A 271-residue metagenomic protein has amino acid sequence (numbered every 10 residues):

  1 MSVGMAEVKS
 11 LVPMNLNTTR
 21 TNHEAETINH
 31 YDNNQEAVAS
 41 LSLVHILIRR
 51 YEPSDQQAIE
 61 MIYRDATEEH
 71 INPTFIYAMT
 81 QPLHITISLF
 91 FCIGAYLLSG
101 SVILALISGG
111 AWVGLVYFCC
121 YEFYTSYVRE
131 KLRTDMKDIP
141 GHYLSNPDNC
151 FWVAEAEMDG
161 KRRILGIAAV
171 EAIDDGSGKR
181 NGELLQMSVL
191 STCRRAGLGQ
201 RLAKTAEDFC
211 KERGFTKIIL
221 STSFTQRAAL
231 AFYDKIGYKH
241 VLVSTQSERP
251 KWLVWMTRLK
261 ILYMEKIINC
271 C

Functional and structural regions predicted by a protein language model:
S2, A203, C210-T222, A231: Conserved GNAT acetyl-CoA-binding A-motif
S2-S54, D65, N72-V116, C271: Conserved N-terminal entry element of GNAT/NAT acetyltransferase domains
G4-E7, L11, S223-R227, A231 (+1 more regions): C-terminal "cap" of GNAT-fold acetyltransferases
E60-T67: Hydrophobic alpha-helical core bundles mediating ligand binding, dimerization, or RNAP-core interactions
T67-N72, A78-T86, C92-L185, I267-C270: Acetyl-CoA-dependent GNAT
M187-R194, T222-S223: A short, internal acetyl-CoA/4′-phosphopantetheine-binding micro-motif in the GNAT/acyltransferase core
T192-C193, G197-T205: Conserved acetyl-CoA pyrophosphate-binding loop and the N-cap/start of the following alpha-helix in GNAT-like
